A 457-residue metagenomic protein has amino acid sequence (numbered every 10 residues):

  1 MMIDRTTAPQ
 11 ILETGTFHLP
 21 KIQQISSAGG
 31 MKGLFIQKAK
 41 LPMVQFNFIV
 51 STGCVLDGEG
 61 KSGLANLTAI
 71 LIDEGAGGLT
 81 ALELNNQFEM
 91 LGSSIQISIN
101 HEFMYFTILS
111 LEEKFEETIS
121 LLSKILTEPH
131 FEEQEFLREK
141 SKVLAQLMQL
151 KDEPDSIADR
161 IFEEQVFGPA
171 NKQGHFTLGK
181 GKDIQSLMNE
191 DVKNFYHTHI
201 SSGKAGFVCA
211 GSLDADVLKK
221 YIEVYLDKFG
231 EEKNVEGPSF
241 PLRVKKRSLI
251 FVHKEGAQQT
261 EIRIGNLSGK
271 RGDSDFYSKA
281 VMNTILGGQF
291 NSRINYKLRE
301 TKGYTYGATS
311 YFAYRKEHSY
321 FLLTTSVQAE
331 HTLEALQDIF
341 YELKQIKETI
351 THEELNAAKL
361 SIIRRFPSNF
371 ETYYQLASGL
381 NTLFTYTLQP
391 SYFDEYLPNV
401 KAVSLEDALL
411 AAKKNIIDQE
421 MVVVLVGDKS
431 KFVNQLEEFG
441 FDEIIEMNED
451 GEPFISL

Functional and structural regions predicted by a protein language model:
M1-N86, T107-S110, S120-L121, K193-K297 (+1 more regions): His/Glu-rich zincin catalytic helix
M2, T6-Q24, E164-A205, G237-L242 (+2 more regions): Histidine-acidic residue clusters that define the catalytic metal-binding segment of zinc metallopeptidase domains
L34-I36, L41-I70, L79-T127, I157-K182 (+6 more regions): M16 family metallopeptidases and their MPP-like homologs
D73-G77, E89, S93, S123-F131 (+14 more regions): Sec-exported extracytoplasmic/periplasmic mature domains
I99-I108, Q134-A145: Short, glycine/charge-rich beta-strand/loop segments that flank catalytic centers and engage negatively charged groups
S110, V143-L150, P241-H253, S361-N369: Short, conserved secondary-structure transition motifs
E132-R138, I350, I445-D450: Conserved short beta-strand edge segments in small beta-sheet-based binding/regulatory domains
Q134-F136, P154, E232-F240, T351-L355: A short, aromatic/hydrophobic, helix- or strand-capping loop or linear motif that either lines the entrance/gate
